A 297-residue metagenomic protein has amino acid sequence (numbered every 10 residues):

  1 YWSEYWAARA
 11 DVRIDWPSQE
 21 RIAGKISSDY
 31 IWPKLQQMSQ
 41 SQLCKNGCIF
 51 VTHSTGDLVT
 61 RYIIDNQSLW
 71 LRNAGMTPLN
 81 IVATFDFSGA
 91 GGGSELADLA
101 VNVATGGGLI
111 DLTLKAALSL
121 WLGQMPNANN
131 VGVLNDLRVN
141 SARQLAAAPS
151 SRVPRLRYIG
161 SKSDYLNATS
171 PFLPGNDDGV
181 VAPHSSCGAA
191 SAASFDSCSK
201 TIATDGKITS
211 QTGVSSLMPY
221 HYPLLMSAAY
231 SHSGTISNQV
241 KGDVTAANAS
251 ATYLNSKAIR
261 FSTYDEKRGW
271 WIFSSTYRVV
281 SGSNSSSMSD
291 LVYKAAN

Functional and structural regions predicted by a protein language model:
Y1-F50, N102: Active-site catalytic motif of lipid deacylating hydrolases and related acyltransferases
W2-A8, A74-T77, A147-P149: Short, conserved catalytic or adaptor-binding loops enriched in Gly and charged residues
R9, L79-V82, V153: A structural micro-motif
Q19, T55-D57, A90-G92, S161-Y165 (+1 more regions): Short, solvent-exposed loop/turn segments at secondary-structure junctions
K25, D29, P33, L58-R61 (+3 more regions): A structural signal for well-ordered alpha-helical segments within the folded catalytic domains of diverse enzymes
W32-N140: Serine-dependent carboxylesterase/thioesterase catalytic core of lipase-like alpha/beta-hydrolase/SGNH enzymes
S141-L145: Short surface loop/edge beta-strand patches of beta-sandwich-type extracellular domains that form ligand-contact sites
A148-N297: C-terminal catalytic-base region of ester-bond hydrolases, centering on the histidine of the charge-relay
